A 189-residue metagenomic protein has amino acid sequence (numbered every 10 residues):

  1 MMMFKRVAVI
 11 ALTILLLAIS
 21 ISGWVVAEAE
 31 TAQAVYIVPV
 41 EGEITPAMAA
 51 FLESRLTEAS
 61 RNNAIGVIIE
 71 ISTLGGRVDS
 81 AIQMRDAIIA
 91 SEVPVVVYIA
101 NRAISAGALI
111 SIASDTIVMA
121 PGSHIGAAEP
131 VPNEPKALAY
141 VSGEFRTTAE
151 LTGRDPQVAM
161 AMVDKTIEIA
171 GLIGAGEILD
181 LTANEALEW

Functional and structural regions predicted by a protein language model:
M1-F4: N-terminal secretory signal peptides that target proteins for export/translocation
A11-S22: Bacterial N-terminal signal peptides
W24-W189: Soluble extramembrane regions of membrane proteins in the secretory/endomembrane system
